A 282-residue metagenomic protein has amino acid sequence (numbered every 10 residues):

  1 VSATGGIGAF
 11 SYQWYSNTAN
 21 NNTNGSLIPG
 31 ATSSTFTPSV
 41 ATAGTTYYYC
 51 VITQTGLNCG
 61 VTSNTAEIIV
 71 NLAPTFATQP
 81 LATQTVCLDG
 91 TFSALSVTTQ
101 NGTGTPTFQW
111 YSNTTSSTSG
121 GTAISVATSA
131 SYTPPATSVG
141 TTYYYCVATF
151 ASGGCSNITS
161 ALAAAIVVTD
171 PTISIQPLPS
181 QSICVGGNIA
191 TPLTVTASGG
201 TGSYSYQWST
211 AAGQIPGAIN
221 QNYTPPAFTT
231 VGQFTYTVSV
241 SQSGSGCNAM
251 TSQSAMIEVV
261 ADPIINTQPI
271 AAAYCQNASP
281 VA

Functional and structural regions predicted by a protein language model:
V1-A3, G90-Q100, N188-S198, A278-A282: A short beta-strand segment in extracellular, disulfide-stabilized domains
G5-S16, Q100-S112, A197-T210: Solvent-exposed loop segments of extracellular immunoglobulin-like
Y15-V40, S112-A136, Q207-F228: Surface-exposed, flexible coil segments in extracellular/virion-facing regions
Y48-Y49, Y144-Y145, Y236: Hydrophobic beta-strand segments within extracellular beta-sandwich modules
T53-C59, T149-S156, S241-N248: Short, solvent-exposed loop/turn segments at the edges of extracellular beta-sandwich modules
I69-T75, V167-I173, E258-I264: Extracellular interdomain linker/stem segments of modular secreted and single-pass surface proteins
T78-T83, S96, I175-S180, L193 (+2 more regions): Surface-exposed, proline-enriched loop/turn segments that connect beta strands in immunoglobulin-like
Q84-T91, Q181-I189, A272-S279: Short, solvent-exposed loop/linker segments at the N-terminal edge of repeated beta-sheet extracellular domains
